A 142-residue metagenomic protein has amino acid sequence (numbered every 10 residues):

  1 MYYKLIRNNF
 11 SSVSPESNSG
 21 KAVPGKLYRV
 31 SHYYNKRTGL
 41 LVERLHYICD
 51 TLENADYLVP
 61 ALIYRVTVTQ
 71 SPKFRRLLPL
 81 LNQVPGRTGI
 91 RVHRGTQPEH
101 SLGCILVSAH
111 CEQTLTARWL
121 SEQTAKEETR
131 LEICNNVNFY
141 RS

Functional and structural regions predicted by a protein language model:
M1-A117, A125-T129, N135-N138: Cell wall/extracellular polymer interaction/catalysis modules
E122: A sequence-level detector for short glycine-anchored, His/Arg-bearing signature motifs that mark catalytic or binding
R141-S142: Short, solvent-exposed mixed-charge patches
